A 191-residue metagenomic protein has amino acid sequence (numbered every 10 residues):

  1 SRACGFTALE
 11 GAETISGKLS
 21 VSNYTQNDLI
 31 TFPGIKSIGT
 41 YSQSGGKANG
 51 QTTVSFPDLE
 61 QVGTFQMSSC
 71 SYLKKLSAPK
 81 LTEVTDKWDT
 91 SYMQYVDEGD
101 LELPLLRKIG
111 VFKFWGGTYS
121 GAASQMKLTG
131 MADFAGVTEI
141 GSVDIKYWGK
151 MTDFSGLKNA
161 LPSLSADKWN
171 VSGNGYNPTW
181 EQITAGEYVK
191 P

Functional and structural regions predicted by a protein language model:
S1-G11, I15-S55, Q61-P191: Concave beta-strand-loop units of leucine-rich repeat
